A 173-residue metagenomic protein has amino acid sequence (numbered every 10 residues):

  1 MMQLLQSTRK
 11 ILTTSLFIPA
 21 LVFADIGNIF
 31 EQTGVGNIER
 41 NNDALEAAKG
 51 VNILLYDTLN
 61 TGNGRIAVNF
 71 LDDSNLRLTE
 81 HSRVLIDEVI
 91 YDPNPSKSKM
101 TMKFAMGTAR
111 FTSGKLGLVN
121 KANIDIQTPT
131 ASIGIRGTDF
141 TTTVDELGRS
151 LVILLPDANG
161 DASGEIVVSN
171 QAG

Functional and structural regions predicted by a protein language model:
M2-L12: Bacterial N-terminal signal peptides that target proteins for export
S15-L16: Hydrophobic alpha-helical transmembrane segments of integral membrane proteins, especially lipid-exposed positions
A24-N63, A67-A172: Flexible, surface-exposed loop/linker segments and immediately adjacent secondary-structure boundaries
